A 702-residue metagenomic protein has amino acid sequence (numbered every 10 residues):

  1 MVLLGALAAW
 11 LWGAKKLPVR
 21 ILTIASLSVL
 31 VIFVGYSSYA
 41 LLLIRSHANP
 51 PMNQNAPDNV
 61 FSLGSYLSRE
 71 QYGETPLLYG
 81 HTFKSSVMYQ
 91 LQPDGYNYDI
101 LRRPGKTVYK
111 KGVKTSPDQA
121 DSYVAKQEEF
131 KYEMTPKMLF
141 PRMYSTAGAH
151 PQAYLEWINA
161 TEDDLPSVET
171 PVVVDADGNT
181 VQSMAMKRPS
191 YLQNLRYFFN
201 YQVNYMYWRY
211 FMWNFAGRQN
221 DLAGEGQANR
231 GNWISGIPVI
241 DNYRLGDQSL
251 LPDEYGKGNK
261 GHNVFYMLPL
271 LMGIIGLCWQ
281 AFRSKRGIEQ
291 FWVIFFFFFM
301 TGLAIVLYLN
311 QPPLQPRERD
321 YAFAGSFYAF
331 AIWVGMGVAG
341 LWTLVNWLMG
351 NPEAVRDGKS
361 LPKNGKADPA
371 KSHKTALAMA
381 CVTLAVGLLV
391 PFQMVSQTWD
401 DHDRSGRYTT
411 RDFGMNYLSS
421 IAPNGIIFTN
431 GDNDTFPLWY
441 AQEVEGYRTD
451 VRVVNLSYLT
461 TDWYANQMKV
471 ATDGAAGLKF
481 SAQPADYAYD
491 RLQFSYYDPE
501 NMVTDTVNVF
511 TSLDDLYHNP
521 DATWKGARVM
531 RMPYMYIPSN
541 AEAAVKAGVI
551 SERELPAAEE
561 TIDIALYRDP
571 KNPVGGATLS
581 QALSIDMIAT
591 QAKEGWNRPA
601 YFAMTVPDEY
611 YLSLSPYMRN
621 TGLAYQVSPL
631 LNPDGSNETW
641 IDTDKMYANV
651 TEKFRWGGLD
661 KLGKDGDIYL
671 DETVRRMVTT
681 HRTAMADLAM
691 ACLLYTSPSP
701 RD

Functional and structural regions predicted by a protein language model:
M1-E318, A322-F323, F330-N424, W439-S697 (+1 more regions): ER/secretory pathway lumenal C-terminal domains and tails of membrane proteins involved in glycoprotein biogenesis
F436: Residues that form or flank phosphate/diphosphate-binding pockets in enzymes that use nucleotide phosphates
